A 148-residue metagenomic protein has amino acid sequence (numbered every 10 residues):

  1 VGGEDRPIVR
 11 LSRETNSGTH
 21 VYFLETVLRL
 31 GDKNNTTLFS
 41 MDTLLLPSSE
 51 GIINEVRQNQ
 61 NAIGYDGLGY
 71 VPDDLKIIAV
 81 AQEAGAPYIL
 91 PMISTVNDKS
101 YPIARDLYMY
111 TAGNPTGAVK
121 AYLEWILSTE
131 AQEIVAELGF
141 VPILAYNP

Functional and structural regions predicted by a protein language model:
V1-P148: Exported/periplasmic ABC-transporter solute-binding proteins
